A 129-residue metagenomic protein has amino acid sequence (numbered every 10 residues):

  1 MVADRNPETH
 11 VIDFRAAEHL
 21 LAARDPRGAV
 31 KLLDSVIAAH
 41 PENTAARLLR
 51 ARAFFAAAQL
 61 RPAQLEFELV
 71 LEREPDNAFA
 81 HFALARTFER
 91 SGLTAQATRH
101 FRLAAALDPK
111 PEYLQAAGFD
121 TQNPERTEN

Functional and structural regions predicted by a protein language model:
M1-I12: TPR-adjacent "capping" and linker segments in tetratricopeptide-repeat scaffold/adaptor proteins
V11, A45, P62, F79 (+1 more regions): Start-of-helix register in tetratricopeptide repeats
A23-K31, S35, A57-L69, S91-L103 (+1 more regions): Structural signature of tandem alpha-helical TPR/SEL1-like repeats, specifically the intra-repeat loop/turn
A39, R73, R90, A106-L107: Structural marker of alpha-solenoid helical repeat scaffolds
A85-S91, K110-N129: TPR/TPR-like alpha-solenoid helical repeat scaffolds
